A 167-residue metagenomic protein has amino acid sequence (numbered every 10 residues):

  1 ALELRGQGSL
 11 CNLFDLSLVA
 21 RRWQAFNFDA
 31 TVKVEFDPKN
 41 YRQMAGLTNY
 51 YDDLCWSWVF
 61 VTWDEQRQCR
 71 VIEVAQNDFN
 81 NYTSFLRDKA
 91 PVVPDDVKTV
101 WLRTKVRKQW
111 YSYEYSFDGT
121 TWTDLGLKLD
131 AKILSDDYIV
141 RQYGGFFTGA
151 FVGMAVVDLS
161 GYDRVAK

Functional and structural regions predicted by a protein language model:
A1-K167: Extracellular glycan-recognition regions
